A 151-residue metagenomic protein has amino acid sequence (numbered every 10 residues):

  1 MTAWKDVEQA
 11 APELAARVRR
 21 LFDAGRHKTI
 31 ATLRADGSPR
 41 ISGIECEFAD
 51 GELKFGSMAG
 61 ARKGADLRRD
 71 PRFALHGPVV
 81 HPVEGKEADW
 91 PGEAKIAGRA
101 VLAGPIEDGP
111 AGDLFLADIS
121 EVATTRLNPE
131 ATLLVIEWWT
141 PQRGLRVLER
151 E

Functional and structural regions predicted by a protein language model:
M1-A24: Extreme N-terminal tail/first-helix region
W4-K5, A59-V122, N128-E130: Short, structured beta-strand-loop surface elements
L14-A16, D23-G25, G37, G60 (+1 more regions): Short alpha-helical segments used as structural interaction elements across diverse proteins
G25-A59, L75-G77: Short beta-strand segments
F115-S120, P129-E151: Flexible glycine-rich active-site/ligand-binding loops centered on an Asp-His dyad
